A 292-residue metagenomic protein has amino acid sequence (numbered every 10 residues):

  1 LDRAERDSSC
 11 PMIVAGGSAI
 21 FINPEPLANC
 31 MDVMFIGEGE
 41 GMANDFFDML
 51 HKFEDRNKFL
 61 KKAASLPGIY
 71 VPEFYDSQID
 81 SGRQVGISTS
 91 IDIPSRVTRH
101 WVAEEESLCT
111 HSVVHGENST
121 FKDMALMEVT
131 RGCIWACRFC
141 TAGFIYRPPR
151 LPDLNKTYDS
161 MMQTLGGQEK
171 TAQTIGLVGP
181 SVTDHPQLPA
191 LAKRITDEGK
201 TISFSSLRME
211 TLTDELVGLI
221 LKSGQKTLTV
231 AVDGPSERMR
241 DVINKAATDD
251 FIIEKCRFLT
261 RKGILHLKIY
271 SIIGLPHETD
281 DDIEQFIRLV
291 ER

Functional and structural regions predicted by a protein language model:
L1, I13-G16, I20-I22, A43 (+5 more regions): Structured alpha-helical segments in the cores of large, soluble enzyme domains
L1-I87: Glycine-rich beta-alpha loop elements in corrinoid/cobalamin-binding modules across cobalamin-dependent enzymes
S18-I20, E40-G41, D76, R131-W135 (+5 more regions): Short, glycine-/Ser/Thr-/acidic-enriched flexible segments
D32, I69, G132-C133, C137 (+3 more regions): Conserved structural-core and active-site-/substrate-pathway-adjacent residues in large, well-folded domains of enzymes
D76-L126: N-terminal [4Fe-4S]-dependent radical SAM core
G116-E117, R150-M162, G166: Ferredoxin-type iron-sulfur electron-transfer modules in oxidoreductases and energy-metabolism complexes
S119-N155: Canonical Radical SAM [4Fe-4S] cluster-binding loop centered on the CxxxCxxC motif and its immediate flanking residues
D159-K268, I272-R292: Conserved SAM/AdoMet-binding glycine-rich loop
